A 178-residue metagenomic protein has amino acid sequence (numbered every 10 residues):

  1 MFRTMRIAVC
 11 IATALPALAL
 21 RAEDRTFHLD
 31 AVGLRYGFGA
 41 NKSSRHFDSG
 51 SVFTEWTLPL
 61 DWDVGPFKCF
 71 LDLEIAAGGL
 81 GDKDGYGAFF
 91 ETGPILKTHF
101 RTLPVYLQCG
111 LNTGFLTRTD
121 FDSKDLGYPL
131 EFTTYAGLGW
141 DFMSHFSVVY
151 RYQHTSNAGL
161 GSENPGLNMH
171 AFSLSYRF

Functional and structural regions predicted by a protein language model:
M1-F27: Cleavable N-terminal export/targeting peptides
R21-L29, P59-C69, D84, R101-L107 (+1 more regions): Short loop/turn motifs that connect adjacent beta-strands in outer-membrane beta-barrel proteins
V32-Y36, L71-I75, L107-L111, L138 (+2 more regions): Membrane-embedded beta-strand positions of outer-membrane beta-barrel proteins
G37-S43, P59-D61, A76-K83, G114-F121 (+1 more regions): Sequence/structural signature of outer-membrane beta-barrel proteins
F38, W56-L58, L96-F100, W140 (+1 more regions): Residue-level signature of outer-membrane beta-barrel architecture
K42-D48, K83-A88, K124-L130, S162-L167: Replace "Gram-negative outer membrane beta-barrel proteins" with "bacterial and organellar outer membrane beta-barrel
G50-V52, G166-F178: Outer-membrane beta-barrel "beta-signal"
L80-C109: Helix-adjacent hinge/juxtasegments
